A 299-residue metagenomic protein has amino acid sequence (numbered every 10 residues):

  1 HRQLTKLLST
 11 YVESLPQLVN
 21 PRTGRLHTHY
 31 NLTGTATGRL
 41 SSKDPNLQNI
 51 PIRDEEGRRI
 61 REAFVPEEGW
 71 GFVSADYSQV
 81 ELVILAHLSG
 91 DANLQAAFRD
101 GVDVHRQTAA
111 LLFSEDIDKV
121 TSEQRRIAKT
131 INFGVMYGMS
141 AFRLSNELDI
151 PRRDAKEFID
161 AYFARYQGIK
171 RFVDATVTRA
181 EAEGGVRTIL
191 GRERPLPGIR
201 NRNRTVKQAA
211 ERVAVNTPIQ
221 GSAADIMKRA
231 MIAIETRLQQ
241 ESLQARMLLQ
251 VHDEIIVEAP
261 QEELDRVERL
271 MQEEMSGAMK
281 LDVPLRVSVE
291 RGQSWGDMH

Functional and structural regions predicted by a protein language model:
H1-H299: Conserved catalytic core of nucleotide polymerization and phosphodiester-bond processing enzymes
